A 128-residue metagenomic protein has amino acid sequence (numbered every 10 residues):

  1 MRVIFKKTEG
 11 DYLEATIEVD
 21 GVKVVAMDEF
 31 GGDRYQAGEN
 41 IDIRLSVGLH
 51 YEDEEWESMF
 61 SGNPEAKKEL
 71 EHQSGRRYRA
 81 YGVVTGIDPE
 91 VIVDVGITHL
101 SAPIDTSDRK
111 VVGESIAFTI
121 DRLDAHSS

Functional and structural regions predicted by a protein language model:
M1-G10, F60-P89, S115-F118: Structural detector for short beta-strands of small beta-barrel domains
K6-T8, D20-V22, S46-H50, V83 (+3 more regions): Generic structural motif
Y12-F60: Acidic (E/D-rich), amphipathic helical modules within compact regulatory domains
E14, N40-D42, R79, H99 (+1 more regions): Broad gene-expression machinery/nucleic-acid interaction feature
V19-Y35, D94-D124: Beta-strand/loop nucleic-acid-binding surfaces
G38, Q73-G75, V111: Surface-exposed coil/turn segments at beta-strand junctions on protein surfaces, enriched
S46-S74, D121-S128: OB-fold/S1-family single-stranded nucleic acid-binding modules
S61, Y81, D88, I92-V93 (+2 more regions): Netrin-like (NTR/C345C) domain of secreted extracellular proteins
